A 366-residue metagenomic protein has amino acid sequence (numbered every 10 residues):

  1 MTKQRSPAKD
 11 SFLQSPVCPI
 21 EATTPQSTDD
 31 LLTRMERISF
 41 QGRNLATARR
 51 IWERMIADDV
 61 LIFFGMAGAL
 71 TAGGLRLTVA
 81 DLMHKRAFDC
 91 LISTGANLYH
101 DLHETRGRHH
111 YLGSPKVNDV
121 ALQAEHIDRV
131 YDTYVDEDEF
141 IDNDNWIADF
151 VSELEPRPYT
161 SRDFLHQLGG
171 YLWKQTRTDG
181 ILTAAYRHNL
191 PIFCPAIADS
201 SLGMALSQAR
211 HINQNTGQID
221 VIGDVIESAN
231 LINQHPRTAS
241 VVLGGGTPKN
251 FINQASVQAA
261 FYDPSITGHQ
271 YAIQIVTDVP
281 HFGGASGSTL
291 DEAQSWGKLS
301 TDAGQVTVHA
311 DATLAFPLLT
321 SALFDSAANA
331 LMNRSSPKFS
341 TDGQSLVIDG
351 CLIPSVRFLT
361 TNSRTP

Functional and structural regions predicted by a protein language model:
T2-L13, R43, R237, F261-P366: C-terminal functional extensions of proteins
T2-R49, E53-I56: N-terminal glycine-rich anion-binding loop in soluble enzyme alpha/beta folds
R49-L61, A184-A185, N230-R237: Glycine-rich phosphate/diphosphate-binding loops that line cofactor/substrate pockets in enzymes
I62-T71, L91, F193-I197, N213-A285: Glycine-rich anion-binding loop/nest that anchors nucleotide
G74-L77, L102-R108, G203-Q208, I252-S256 (+1 more regions): Short acidic, glycine/serine/threonine-rich loops at helix termini
V79-N145: A generic, well-ordered mixed alpha/beta core segment in the N-terminal half of proteins
N97-D101, S200-S201, V279-F282: Short gly/pro/ser/thr-enriched loop/turn and capping motifs at secondary-structure boundaries
A121-S201: Ligand-binding beta-strand-loop-alpha-helix segment within the catalytic cores of soluble metabolic enzymes
